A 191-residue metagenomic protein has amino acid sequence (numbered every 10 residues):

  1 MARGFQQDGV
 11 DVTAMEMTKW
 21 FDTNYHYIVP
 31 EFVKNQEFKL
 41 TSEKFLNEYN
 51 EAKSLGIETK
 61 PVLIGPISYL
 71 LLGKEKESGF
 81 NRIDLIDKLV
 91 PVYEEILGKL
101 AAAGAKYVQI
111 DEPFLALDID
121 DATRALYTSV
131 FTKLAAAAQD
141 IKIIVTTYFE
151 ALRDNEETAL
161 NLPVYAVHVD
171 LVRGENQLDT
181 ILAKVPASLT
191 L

Functional and structural regions predicted by a protein language model:
M1-L191: Domain-level signal for soluble alpha/beta catalytic cores
